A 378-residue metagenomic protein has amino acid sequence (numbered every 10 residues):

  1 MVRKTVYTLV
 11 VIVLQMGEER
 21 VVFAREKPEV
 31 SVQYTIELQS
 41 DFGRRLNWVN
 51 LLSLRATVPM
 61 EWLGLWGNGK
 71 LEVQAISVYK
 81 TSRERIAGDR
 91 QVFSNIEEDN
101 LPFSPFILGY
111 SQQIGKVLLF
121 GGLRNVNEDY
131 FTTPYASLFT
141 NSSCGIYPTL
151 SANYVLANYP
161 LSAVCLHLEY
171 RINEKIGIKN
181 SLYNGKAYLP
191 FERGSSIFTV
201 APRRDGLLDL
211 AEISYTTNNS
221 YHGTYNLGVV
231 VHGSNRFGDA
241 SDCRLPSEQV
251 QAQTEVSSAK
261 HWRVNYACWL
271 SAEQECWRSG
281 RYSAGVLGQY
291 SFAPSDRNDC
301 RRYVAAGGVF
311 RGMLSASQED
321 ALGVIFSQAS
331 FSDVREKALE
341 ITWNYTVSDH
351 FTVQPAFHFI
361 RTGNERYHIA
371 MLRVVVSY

Functional and structural regions predicted by a protein language model:
M1-R25: Cleavable N-terminal export/targeting peptides
V21-E29, F42-G43, T57-L71, K116 (+5 more regions): Short loop/turn motifs that connect adjacent beta-strands in outer-membrane beta-barrel proteins
F23-D41, L71-V73, T81, S142 (+3 more regions): Transmembrane beta-strand segments of Gram-negative outer membrane beta-barrel proteins
V30-V32, L71-A75, L119-G121, L168 (+8 more regions): Membrane-embedded beta-strand positions of outer-membrane beta-barrel proteins
V49, F103, L161, G206-L208 (+4 more regions): Membrane-spanning beta-strands of outer-membrane beta-barrel proteins
S53, V58-G185, N298-G307, R311-D333: Outer membrane beta-barrel
R193, I197-P202, E212-S214, G228-W262 (+3 more regions): Outer membrane beta-barrel transmembrane domains
R366-Y378: Outer-membrane beta-barrel "beta-signal"
